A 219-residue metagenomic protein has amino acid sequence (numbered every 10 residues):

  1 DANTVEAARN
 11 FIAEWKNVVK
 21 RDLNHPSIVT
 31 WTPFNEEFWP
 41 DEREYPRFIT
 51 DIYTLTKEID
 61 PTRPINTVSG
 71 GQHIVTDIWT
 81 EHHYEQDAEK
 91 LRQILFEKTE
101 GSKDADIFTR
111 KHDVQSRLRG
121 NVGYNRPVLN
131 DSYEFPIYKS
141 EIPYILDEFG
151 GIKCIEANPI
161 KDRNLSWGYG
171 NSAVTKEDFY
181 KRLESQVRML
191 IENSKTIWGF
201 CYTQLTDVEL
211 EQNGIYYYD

Functional and structural regions predicted by a protein language model:
D1-K90, T99-I107, P136-E141: Active-site mouth of glycoside hydrolases
S27-W31, T54, D87, F96-D219: Substrate-binding clefts and catalytic carboxylate motifs of secreted carbohydrate-active enzymes
